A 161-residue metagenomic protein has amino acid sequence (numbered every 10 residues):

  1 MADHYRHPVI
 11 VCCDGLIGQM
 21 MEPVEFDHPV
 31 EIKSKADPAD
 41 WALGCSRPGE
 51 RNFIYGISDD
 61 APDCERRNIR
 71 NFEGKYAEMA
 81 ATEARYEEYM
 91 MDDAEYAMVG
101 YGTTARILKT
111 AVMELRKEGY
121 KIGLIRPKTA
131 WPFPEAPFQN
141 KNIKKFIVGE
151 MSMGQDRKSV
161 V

Functional and structural regions predicted by a protein language model:
M1-D3, K117: Thiamine diphosphate
R6-E88: Conformationally flexible catalytic loops at phosphate/diphosphate-handling active centers
V11-C13, L124-I125, V148-G149: General beta-strand structural signal in soluble alpha/beta enzymes
L16-G18, Y101-I107, S152-Q155: Gly/Ser/Thr-rich loops at beta-strand to alpha-helix junctions that form or flank small-molecule/cofactor-binding
N68-A84, V99-I107, P127-P132: A general structural motif
A97-V99, I147: Conserved beta-strand elements of the Class I
L108-N140: Generic long, charged, amphipathic alpha-helical segments
V160: Conserved small/polar residues in nucleotide/adenosyl-binding loops
